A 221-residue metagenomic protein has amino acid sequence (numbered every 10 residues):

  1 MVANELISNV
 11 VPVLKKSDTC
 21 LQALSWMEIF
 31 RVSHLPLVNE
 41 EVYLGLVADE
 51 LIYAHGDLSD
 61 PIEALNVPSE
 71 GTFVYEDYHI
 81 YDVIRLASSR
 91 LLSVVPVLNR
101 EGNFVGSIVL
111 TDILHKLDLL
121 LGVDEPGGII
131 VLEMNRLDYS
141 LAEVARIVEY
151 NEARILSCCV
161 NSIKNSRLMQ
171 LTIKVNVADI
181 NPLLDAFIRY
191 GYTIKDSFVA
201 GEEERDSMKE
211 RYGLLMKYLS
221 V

Functional and structural regions predicted by a protein language model:
M1-W26, L37-N39, Y43-V47, D57-L86 (+5 more regions): Bateman/CBS regulatory modules and CBS-like beta-alpha motifs in cytosolic regions of diverse proteins
S33, G45-I52, V105-I113: Short hydrophobic beta-strand motif reused across regulatory alpha/beta modules
S33, S93, R154: Short acidic/polar active-site loop segments enriched in Thr and Asp
V47-E50, P61-I62, I108, L119 (+3 more regions): Short secondary-structure transition/capping segments
A54-H55, I108-L120, N151-I155: Short, composition-biased local secondary-structure segments
I84-R85, L120, A145: A generic local secondary-structure boundary/capping motif
L117, G127-V221: A conserved regulatory-domain signal marking ACT and ACT-like small-molecule sensing domains and adjacent regulatory
